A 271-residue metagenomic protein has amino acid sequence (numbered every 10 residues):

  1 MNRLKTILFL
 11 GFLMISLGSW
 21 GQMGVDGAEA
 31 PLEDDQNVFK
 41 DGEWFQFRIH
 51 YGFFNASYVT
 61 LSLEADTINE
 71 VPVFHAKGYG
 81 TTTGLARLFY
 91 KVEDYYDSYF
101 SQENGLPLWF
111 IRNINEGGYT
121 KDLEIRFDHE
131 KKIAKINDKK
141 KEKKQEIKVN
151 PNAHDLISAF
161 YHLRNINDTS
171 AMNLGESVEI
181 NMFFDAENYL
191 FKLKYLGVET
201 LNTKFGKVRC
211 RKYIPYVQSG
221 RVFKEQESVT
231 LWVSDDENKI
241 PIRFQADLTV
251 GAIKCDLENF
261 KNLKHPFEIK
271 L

Functional and structural regions predicted by a protein language model:
M1, W20-Q22, K144: Intrinsically disordered, low-complexity regions
M1-L8: Bacterial N-terminal signal peptides that target proteins for export
M23-H129, D168-L271: Acidic, serine/threonine-rich low-complexity disordered tracts
L123-N167: Hydrophobic, well-structured mid-protein blocks that either form specific transmembrane helices
